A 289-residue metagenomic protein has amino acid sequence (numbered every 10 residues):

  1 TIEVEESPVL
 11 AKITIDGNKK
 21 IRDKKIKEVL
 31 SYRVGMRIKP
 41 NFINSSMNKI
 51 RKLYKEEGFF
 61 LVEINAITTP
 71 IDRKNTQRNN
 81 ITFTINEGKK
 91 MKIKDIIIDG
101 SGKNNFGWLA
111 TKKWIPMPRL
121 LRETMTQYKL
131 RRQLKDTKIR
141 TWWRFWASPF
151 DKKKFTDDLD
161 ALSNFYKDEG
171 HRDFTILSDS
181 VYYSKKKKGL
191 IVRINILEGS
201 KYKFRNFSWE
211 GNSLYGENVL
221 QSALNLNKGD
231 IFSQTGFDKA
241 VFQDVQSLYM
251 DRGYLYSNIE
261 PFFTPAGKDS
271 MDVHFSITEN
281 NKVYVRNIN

Functional and structural regions predicted by a protein language model:
T1-N289: Interaction-mediating elements
